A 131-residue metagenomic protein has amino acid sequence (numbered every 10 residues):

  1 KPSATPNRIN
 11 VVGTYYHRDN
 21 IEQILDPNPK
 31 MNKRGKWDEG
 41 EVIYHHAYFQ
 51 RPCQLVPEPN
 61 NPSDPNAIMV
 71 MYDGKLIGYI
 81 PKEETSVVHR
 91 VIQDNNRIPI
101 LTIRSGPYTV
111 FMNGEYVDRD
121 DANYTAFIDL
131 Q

Functional and structural regions predicted by a protein language model:
K1-Q131: Conserved active-site motif detector
